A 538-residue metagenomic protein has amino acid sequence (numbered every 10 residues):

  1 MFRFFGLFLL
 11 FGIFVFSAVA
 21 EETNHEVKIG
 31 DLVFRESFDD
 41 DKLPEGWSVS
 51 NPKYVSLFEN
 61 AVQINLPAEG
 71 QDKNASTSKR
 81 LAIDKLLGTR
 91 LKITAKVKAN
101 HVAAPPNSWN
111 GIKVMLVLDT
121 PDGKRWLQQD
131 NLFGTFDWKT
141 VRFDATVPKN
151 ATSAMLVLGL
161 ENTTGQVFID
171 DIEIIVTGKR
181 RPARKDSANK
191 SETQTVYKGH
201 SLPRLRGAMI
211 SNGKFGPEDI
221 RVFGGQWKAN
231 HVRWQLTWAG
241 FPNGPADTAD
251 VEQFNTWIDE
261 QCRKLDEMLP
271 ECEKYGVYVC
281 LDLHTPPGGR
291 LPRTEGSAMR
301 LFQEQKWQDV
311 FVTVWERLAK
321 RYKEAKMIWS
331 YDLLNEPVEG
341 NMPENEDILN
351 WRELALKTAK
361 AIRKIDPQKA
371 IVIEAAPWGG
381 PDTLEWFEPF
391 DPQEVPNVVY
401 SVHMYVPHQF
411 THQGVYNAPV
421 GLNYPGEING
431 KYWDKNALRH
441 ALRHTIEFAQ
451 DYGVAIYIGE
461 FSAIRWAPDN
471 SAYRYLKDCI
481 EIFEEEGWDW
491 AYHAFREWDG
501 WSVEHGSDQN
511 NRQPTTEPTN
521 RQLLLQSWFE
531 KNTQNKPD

Functional and structural regions predicted by a protein language model:
G6-V15: Bacterial N-terminal signal peptides
E21-T193: Extracellular and organelle-lumenal recognition/adhesion modules and their flexible linkers in secreted
W47, R184-S191, P468-D538: Aromatic-rich peripheral "rim/lid" segments of glycoside hydrolase catalytic domains that contact and position glycan
G178-N255, F448: N-terminal carbohydrate-binding accessory modules
R204-I210, N230-L236, G240, V279-D282 (+5 more regions): Structural recognition of the beta-strand scaffold that forms the well-ordered cores of secreted hydrolase catalytic
G216, I220-A229, V251-T285, R293-S330 (+1 more regions): An active-site-proximal structural segment forming one wall of the substrate-binding cleft that immediately precedes
G240-Q261, P287-K306, E339-E344, S502-N510: Surface-exposed, active-site-proximal loop segments in enzymatic domains
T313-E316, K320-K323, M327-I328, P337-W488 (+3 more regions): Extracellular glycoside hydrolase catalytic/binding regions
